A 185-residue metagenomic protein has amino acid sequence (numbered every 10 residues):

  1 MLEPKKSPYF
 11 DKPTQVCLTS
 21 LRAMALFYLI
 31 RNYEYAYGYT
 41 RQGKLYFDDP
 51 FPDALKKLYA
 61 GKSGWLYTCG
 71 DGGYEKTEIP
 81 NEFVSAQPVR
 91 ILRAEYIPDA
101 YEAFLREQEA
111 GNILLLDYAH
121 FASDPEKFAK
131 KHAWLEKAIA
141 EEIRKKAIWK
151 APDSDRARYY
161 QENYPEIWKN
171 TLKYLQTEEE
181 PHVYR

Functional and structural regions predicted by a protein language model:
M1-P13, I30: ADP-ribose/NAD+-binding catalytic cleft of ART/PARP-like enzymes
D11-T14, A60-K62: Short, well-ordered loop/turn elements at secondary-structure boundaries
V16, M24, P165: Catalytic phosphate/metal-binding cores of nucleic-acid and nucleotide-processing enzymes, i.e., regions that mediate
Y28-R185: Conserved NAD+-utilizing ADP-ribose enzyme module
